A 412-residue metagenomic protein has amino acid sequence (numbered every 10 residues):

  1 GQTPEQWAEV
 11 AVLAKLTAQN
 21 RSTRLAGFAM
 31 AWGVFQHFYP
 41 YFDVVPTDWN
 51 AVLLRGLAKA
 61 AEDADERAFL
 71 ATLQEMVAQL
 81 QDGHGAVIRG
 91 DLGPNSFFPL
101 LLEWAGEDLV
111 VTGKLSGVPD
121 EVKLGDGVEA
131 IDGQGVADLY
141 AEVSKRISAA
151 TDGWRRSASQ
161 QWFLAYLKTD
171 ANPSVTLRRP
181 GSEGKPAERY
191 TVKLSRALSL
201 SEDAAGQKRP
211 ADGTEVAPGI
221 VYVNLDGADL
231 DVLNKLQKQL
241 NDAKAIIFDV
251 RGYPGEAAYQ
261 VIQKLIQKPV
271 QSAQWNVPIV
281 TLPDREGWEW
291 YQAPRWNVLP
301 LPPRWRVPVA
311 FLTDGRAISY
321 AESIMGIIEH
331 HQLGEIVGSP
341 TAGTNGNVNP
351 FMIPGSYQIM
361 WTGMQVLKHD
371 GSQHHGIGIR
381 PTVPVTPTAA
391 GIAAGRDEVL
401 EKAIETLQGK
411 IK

Functional and structural regions predicted by a protein language model:
G1-E256, Q260-Q263, Q267-V277, E286-P294 (+3 more regions): Flexible, low-complexity junctional segments that flank or bridge functional domains
L54, L299-L312: Short, conserved helix/loop micro-motifs enriched in His/Cys and acidic residues
H84-G85, H331-T344: Short, well-structured beta-strand/strand-turn elements
A243-K244, R306-V307, P381: Short, well-ordered alpha-helix to beta-strand connector turns
G315: A conserved mid-domain beta-alpha-beta active-site/ligand-binding segment of alpha/beta enzyme cores
A321-G334: Non-catalytic, well-ordered alpha-helical segments in soluble enzyme domains
G378-A390: A hydrophobic, small-residue-rich beta->alpha segment in the mid-to-C-terminal subdomain of diverse proteins
